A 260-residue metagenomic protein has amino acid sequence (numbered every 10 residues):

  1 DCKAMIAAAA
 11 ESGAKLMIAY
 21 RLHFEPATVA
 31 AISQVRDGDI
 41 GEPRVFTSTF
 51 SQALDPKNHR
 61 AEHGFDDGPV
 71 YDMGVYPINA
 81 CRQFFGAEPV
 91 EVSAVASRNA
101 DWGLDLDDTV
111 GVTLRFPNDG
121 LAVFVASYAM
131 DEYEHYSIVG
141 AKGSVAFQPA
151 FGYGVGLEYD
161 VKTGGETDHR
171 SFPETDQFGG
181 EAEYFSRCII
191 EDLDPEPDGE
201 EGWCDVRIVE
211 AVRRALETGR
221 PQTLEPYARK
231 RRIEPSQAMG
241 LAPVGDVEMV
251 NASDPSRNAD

Functional and structural regions predicted by a protein language model:
D1-K15: Rossmann-fold NAD(P)-binding glycine/threonine-rich loop
M5, A31, A211: Aromatic/hydrophobic pocket-lining residues that form π-stacking "cages" and hydrophobic walls in ligand
A14-M17, L22-G103, G219: Predominantly a Rossmann-like dinucleotide-binding segment in NAD(P)-dependent oxidoreductases
P26, G180, P197: Residue-level signal for the nucleotide or nucleotide-sugar donor/cofactor binding architecture
P56-R60, E158-G164: The feature captures the short pre-catalytic strand/loop hairpin that immediately precedes and shapes the active-site
D72, I78-G156, F172-T175, G179-L193 (+2 more regions): Contiguous beta-strand/loop segments that form the cofactor/metal-binding neighborhood of enzyme cores
T167-R170, C188-D205: Glycine- and charged-residue-rich phosphate/anionic-cofactor binding loop of Rossmann-like
I208-T218: Short arginine-rich
